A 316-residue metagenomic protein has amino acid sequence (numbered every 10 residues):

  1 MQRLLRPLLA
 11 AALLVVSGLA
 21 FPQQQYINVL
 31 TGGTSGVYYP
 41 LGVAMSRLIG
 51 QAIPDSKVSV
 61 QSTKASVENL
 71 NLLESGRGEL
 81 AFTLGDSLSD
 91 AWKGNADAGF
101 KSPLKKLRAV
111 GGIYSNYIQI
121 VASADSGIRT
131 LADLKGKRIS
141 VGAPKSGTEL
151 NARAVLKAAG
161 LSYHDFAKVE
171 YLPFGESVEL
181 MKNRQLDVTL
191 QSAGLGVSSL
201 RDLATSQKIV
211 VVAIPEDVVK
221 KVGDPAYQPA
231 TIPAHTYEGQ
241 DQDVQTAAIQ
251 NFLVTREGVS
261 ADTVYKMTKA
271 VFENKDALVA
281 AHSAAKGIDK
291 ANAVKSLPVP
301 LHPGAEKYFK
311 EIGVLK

Functional and structural regions predicted by a protein language model:
M1-L9: Bacterial N-terminal signal peptides that target proteins for export
A20-Q24: Boundary at the C-terminal end of the N-terminal hydrophobic targeting segment
Y26-A52, S56-K57, N116-N183, D276 (+3 more regions): Bilobed "Venus flytrap"/periplasmic-binding protein-like clamshell domains and structurally analogous long
G78-Y114, G194-V197: Acidic, polar ligand-binding/catalytic clefts
G85, A96-D97, S126, S162-V254 (+1 more regions): Pocket-lining segment of extracytoplasmic ligand-binding domains
P103, V110-Y117, A204-T205, Q245-A248: Short Pro/Gly-enriched coil loops immediately N-terminal to beta-strands
V169, E176, K182-N183, A193-V211 (+2 more regions): An extracytoplasmic/periplasmic, membrane-proximal ligand-sensing/linker region
